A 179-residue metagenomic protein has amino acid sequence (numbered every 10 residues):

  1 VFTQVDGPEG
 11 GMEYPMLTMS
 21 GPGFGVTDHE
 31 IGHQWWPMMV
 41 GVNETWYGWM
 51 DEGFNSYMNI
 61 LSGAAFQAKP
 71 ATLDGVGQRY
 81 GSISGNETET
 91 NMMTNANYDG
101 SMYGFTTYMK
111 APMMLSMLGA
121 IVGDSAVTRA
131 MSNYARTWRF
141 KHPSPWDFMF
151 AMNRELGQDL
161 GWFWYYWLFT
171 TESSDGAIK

Functional and structural regions predicted by a protein language model:
V1, T72-G77, Y165-Y166: Short, flexible loop/turn segments with low-complexity composition
V1-M58, S62, Q67, E89-M92 (+1 more regions): Juxtacatalytic substrate-recognition/specificity segment
Q4, P70, P112: Aromatic-Pro/Gly-enriched surface loop or interdomain linker that acts as a lid/target-recognition segment
E13, R79-E87, A135-P145: Short, mixed-charge aromatic SLiMs
E44-E52, F66-G75, D124-M131: Short, well-structured active-site flanking segments
N59-G85: Short helix/loop segments within enzyme catalytic domains that coordinate or immediately flank catalytic cofactors
G81-S116: Conserved glycine-rich, hydrophobic/aromatic-active-site segments that form phosphate/pyrophosphate or metal-binding
G104-K179: Amphipathic alpha-helical substructures
